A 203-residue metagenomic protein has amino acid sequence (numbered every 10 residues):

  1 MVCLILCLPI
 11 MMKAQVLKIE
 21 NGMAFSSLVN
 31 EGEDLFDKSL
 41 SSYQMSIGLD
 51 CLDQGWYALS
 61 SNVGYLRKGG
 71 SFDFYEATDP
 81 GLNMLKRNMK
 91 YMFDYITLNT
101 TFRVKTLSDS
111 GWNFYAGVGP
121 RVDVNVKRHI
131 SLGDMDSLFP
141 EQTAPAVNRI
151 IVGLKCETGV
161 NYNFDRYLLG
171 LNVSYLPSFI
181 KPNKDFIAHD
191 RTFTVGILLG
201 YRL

Functional and structural regions predicted by a protein language model:
M1-E20, L199-L203: Bacterial Sec-dependent N-terminal signal peptides
K13-L52, A58: Short glycine/proline- and aromatic-enriched beta-strand/turn motifs that initiate or cap beta-hairpins
L17, S41-I47, D94-T100, F114 (+2 more regions): Hydrophobic, lipid-facing positions within transmembrane beta-strands of outer-membrane proteins
N21-M23, D50-S131, V195, L203: Gram-negative (and chloroplast) outer-membrane scaffold detector with strong preference for beta-barrel transmembrane
S27-S39, K68-Y95, D123-I151, K155 (+1 more regions): Extracellular/periplasm-exposed beta-strand and loop segments of Gram-negative cell-envelope proteins, dominated by
N62, K68-F74, I151-L203: Predominantly the C-terminal beta-signal and adjacent terminal strand-loop region of outer-membrane beta-barrel
